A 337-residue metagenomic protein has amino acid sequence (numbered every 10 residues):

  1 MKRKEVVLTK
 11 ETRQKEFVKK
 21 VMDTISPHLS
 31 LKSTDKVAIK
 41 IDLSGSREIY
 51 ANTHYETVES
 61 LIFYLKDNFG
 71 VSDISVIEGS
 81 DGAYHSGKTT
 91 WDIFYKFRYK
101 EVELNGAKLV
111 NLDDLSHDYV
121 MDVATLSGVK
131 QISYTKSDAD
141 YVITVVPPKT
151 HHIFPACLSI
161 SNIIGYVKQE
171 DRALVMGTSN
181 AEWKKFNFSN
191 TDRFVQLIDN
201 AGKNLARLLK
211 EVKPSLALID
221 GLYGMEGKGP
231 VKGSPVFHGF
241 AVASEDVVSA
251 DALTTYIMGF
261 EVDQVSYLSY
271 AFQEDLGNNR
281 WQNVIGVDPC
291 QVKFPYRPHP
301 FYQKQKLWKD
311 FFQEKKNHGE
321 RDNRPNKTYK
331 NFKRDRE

Functional and structural regions predicted by a protein language model:
M1-E337: N-terminal and secondary-structure boundary signal
